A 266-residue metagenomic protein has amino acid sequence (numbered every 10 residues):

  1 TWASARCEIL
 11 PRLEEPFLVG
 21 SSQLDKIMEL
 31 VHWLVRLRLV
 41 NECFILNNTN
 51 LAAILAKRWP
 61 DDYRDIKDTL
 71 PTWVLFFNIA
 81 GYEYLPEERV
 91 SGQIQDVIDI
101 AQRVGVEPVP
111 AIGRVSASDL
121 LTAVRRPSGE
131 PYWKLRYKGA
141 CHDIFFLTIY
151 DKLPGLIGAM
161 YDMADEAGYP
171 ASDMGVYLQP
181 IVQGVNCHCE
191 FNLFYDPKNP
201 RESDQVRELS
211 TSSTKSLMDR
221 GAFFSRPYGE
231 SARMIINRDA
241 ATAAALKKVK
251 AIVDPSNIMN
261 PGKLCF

Functional and structural regions predicted by a protein language model:
T1-L13: FAD-binding core of FAD-dependent oxidoreductases, characterized by glycine-rich FAD pyrophosphate-binding loops
A3-R6, Y63-R64, L246: Intrinsically disordered, low-complexity boundary segments flanking structured domains
E8-I9, L18-S21, M28-D204, L209 (+1 more regions): C-terminal substrate-recognition/cap domain of FAD-linked oxidoreductases
L37-L39, A164-A171, K215-A222, I252-S256: Secondary-structure transition/capping motifs at alpha-helix termini and the adjoining loop/turn into the next element
S203-G221: Long, well-ordered alpha-helical scaffolding segments within enzyme catalytic domains, especially pronounced
R226-F266: Activity-critical C-terminal alpha-helical subdomain
